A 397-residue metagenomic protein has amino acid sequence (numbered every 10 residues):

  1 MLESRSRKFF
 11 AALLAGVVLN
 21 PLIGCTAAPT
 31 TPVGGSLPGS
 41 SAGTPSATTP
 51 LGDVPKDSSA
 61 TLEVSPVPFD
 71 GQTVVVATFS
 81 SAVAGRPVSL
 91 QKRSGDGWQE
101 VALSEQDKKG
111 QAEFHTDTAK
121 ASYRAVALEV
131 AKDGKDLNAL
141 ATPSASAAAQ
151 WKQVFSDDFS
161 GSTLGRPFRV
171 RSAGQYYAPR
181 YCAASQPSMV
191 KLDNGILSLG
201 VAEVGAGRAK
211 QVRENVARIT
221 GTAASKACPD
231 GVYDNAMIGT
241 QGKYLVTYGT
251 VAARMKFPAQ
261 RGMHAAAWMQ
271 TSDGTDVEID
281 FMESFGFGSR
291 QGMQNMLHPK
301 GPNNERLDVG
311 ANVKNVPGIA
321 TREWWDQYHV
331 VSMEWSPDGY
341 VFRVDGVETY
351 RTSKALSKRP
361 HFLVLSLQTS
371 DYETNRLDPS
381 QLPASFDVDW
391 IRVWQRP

Functional and structural regions predicted by a protein language model:
L2, A11, G16, N20 (+1 more regions): Low-complexity, Ser/Thr/Pro-rich intrinsically disordered linker/stalk segments at domain junctions
S6-R7: Twin-arginine (Tat) signal peptide motif
S146-P397: GH16 jelly-roll
